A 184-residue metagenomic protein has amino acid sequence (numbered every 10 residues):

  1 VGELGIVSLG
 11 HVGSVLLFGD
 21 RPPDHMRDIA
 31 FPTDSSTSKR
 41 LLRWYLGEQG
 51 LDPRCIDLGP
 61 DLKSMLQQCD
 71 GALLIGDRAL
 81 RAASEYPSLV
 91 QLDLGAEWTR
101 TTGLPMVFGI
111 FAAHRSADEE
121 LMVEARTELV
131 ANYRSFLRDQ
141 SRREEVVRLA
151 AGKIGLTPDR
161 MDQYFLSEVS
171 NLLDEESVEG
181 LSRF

Functional and structural regions predicted by a protein language model:
G5-S8, C69: Phosphate-rich cofactor/ligand-interacting catalytic cores and adjacent structured alpha/beta frameworks
V7-L16, A83-P87: Short, basic, helix/turn surface patches
H11-L17, M106-F111: Small-molecule pocket liners
V12-D70, I75-R78, E179-S182: Bilobed "Venus flytrap"/periplasmic-binding protein-like clamshell domains and structurally analogous long
L58-L149: Pocket-lining segment of extracytoplasmic ligand-binding domains
A79, V146-F184: An extracytoplasmic/periplasmic, membrane-proximal ligand-sensing/linker region
